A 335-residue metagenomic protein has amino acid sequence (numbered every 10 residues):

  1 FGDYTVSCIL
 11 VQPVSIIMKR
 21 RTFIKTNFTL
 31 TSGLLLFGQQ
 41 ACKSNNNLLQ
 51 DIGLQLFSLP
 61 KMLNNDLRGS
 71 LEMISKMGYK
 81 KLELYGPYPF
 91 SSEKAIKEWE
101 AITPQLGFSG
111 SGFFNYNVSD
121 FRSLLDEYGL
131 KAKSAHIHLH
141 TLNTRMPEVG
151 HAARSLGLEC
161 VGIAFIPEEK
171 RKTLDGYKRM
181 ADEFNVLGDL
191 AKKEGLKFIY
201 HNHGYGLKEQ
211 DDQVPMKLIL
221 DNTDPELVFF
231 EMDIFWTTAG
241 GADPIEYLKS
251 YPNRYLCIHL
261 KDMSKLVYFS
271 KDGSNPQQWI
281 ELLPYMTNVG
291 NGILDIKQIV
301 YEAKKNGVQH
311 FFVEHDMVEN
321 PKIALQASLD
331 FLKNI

Functional and structural regions predicted by a protein language model:
F1-T22: N-terminal secretory signal peptides
L10, I16, G38-M73: C-terminal segment of N-terminal export signals and the immediately downstream linker at the start of the mature
T22-C42: N-terminal export signals
N27-T29, G33, Y128-F229, K322: Active-site acidic/histidine proton-transfer and metal-coordination neighborhood in alpha/beta enzyme cores
N47, L71-K76, S91-A101, F113-A132 (+5 more regions): Acidic (Asp/Glu)-rich catalytic clusters
Q50-Q55, L82-L84, A132-I137, V161-I163 (+4 more regions): Hydrophobic faces of well-ordered beta-strands that scaffold small-molecule active sites in alpha/beta enzyme cores
L59-D66, G86-K94, S109-Y116, H138-M146 (+7 more regions): Acidic-and-aromatic substrate-binding clefts and catalytic sites of carbohydrate-active enzymes
A191-V289, I293: Acidic/histidine-rich catalytic cores of soluble enzymes
